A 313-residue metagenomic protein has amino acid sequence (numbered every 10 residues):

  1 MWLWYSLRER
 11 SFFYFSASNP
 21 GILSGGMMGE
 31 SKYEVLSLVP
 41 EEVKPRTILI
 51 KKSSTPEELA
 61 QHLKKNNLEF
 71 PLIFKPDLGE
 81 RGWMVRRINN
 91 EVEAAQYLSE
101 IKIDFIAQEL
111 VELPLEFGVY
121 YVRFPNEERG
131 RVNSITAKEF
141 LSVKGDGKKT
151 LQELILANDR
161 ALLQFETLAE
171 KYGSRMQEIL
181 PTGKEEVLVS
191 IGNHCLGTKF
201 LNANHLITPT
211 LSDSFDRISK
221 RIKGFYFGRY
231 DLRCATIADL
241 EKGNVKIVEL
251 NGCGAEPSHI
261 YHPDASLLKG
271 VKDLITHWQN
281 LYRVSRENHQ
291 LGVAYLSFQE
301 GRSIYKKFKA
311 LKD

Functional and structural regions predicted by a protein language model:
M1-P20: A transmembrane-helix-recognition feature enriched in membrane-embedded lipid enzymes and envelope glyco-/phospholipid
G21, S31-E170, T208-S212: Active-site nucleotide/adenylate-binding loops and adjacent lid/helix of ATP-dependent enzymes
D104, E116, F227-R229, I247: Extracellular structured ligand-interaction cores
E109, G118-V119, F225-D239: A short glycine-rich, hydrophobically flanked beta-strand micro-motif that places a catalytic Asp/Glu for divalent metal
V122-I222, N251, E256-L281: ATP-dependent carboxylate/phosphate-activation module, predominantly the ATP-grasp catalytic core and closely related
A235-D313: C-terminal active-site "lid" helix and adjoining low-complexity regulatory extension at the edge of ATP-using catalytic
